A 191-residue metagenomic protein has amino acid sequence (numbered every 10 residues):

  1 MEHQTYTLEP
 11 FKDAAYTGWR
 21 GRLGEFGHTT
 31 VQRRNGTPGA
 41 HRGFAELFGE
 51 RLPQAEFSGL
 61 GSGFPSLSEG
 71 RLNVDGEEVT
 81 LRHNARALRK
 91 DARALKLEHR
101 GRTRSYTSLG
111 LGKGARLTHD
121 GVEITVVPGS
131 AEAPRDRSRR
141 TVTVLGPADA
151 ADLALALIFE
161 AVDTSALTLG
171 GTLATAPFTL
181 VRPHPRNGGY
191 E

Functional and structural regions predicted by a protein language model:
M1-N84, L88-D91, L155-E191: N-terminal targeting and processing segments
K96-A166: Conserved binding-pocket/active-site segment within a compact domain
